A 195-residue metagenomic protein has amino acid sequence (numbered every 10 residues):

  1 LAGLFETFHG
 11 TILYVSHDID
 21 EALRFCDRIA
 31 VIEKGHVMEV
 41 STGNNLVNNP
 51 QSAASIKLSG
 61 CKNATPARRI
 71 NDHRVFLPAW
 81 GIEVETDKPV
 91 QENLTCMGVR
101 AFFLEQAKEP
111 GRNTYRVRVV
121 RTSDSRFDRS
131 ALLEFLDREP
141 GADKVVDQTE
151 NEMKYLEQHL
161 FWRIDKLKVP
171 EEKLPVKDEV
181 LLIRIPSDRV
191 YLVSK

Functional and structural regions predicted by a protein language model:
L1-H9: Helical segment within the ABC ATPase nucleotide-binding domain
H9-V15: Conserved H-loop
H17-D18, T42: Conserved H-loop
A22-R24: A short, surface-exposed alpha-helical micro-motif characterized by mixed small hydrophobic and charged/polar residues
R28, V40: Short, glycine/charged-rich "phosphate-handling" switch motifs in NTP-dependent and phosphotransfer domains
K34-G35: Conserved ABC ATPase "signature" C-loop
N44-N48, I56: Short acidic-hydrophobic catalytic motif
H73-K195: Non-catalytic connector elements of ABC transporters
